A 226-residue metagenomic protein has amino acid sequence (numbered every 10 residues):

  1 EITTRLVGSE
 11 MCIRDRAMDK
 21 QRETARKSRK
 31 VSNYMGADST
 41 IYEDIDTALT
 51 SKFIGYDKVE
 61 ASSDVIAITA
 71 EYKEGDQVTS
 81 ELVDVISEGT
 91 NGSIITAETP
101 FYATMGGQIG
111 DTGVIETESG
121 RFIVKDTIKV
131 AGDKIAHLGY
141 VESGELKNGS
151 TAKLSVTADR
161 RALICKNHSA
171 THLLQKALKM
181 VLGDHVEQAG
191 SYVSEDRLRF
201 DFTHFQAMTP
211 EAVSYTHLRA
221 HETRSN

Functional and structural regions predicted by a protein language model:
E1-I13, H217-A220, R224-N226: Single conserved hydrophobic/aromatic residue that forms the stacking wall/gate of nucleotide- or nucleobase-binding
R5, S9, E98-T112, K166-K179: Conserved phosphate/anionic-ligand binding catalytic regions in large, soluble enzymes, centered on
R5, S9, R14-T40: Extended, domain-scale alpha-helical bundle/helix-rich regions
D15-M18, T171, Q175, V213-S214: Hydrophobic face of alpha-helices
D19, R26, A70, Q175-G183: Hydrophobic alpha-helix feature that most strongly marks membrane-spanning transmembrane helices and their immediate
S39-L154: Conserved nucleotide-binding/hydrolysis modules and their immediate coupling elements across P-loop/ASCE NTPase motors
Y102, G120-H168, K179-R219: Conserved, carboxylate-rich catalytic/transport cores that coordinate ions
